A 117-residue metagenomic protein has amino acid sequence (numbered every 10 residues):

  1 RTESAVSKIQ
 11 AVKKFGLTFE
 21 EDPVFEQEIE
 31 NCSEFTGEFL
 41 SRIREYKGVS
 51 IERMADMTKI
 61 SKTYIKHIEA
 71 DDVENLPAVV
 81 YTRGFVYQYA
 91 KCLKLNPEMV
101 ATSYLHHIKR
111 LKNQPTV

Functional and structural regions predicted by a protein language model:
R1-R42, Y46, E52-R53, K91-V117: Low-complexity alpha-helical segments at protein termini and membrane interfaces
C32-T36, I68, Y81: Alpha-helix N-cap/N′ positions at the starts of helices
S41, D56, D71-D72, Y87 (+1 more regions): Membrane-proximal, non-transmembrane interaction modules that couple membrane proteins to downstream assemblies
M57-T58, A78-V79, P97: Alpha-helix N-cap/helix-initiation sites
K62-V79: Recognition helix of helix-turn-helix/homeodomain-like DNA-binding domains that insert into the DNA major groove
T82-V86: Short, basic, alpha-helical segments at the C-terminal edge of helix-turn-helix-like DNA-binding modules
